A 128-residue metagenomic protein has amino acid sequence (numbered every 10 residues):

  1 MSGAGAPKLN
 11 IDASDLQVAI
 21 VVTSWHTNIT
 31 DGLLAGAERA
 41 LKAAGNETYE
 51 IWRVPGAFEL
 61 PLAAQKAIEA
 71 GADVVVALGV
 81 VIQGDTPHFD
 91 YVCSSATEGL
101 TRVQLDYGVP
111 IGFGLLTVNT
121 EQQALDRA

Functional and structural regions predicted by a protein language model:
M1-G5: Short gly/ser/thr-rich secondary-structure transition/capping motifs
K8-R53: Glycine-rich phosphate/diphosphate-binding loop of Rossmann-like nucleotide-binding domains
S24-W25, V54, G79-V81, L115-E121: Short, ordered loop/turn segments at secondary-structure junctions
D31-L33, P61-Q65, T86-D90, Q123-D126: Short, well-ordered secondary-structure micro-motifs
A43-A70: Active-site rim loops that border cofactor/substrate pockets in soluble metabolic enzymes
I51, D73-L78, P110-T117: Short beta-strand segments at enzyme active-site cores
A63-L100, Q104: Glycine-rich phosphate-binding loop
S94-A128: C-terminal binding/interaction regions
